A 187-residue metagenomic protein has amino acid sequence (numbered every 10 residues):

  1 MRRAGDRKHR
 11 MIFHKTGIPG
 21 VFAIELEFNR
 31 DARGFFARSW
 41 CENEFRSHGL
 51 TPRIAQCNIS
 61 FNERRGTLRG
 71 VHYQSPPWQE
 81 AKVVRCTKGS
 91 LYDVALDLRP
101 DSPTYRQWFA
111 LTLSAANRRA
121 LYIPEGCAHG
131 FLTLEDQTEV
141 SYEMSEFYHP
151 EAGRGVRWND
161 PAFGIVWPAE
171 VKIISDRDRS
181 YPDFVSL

Functional and structural regions predicted by a protein language model:
D6-N117, Q137, M144-L187: Non-catalytic, conserved peripheral segments adjacent to functional cores
L113-D136: Conserved metal-binding segment of the jelly-roll/cupin
